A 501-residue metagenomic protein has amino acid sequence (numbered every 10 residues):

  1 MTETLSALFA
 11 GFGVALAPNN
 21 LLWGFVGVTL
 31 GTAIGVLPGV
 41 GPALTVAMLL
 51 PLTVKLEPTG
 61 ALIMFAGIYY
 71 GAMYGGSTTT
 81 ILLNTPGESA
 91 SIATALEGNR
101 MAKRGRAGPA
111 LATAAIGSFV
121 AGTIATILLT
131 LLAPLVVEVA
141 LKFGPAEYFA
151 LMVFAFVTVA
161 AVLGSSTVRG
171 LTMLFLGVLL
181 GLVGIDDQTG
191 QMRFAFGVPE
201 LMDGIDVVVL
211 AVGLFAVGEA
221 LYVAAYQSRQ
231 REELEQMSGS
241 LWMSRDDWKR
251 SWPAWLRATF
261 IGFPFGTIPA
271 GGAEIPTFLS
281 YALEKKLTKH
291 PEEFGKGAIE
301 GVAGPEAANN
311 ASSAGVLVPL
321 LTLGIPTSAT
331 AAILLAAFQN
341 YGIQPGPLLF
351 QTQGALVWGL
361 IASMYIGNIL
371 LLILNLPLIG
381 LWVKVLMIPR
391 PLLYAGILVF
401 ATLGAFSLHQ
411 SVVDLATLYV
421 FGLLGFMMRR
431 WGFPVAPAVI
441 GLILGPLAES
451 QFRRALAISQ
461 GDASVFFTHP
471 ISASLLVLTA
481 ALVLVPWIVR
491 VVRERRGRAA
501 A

Functional and structural regions predicted by a protein language model:
M1-A61, P134, L141, F194-A298 (+5 more regions): Helix-loop-helix hairpins and the membrane-proximal interhelical loops of multi-pass alpha-helical transport proteins
V28, T32, M48-P51, F65-M73 (+13 more regions): Transmembrane helix-bundle signature of multi-pass membrane transporters/permeases
V28-P42, G71-N84, V159-G164, T259-P269 (+3 more regions): Transmembrane alpha-helix interface/packing and boundary motifs in multi-pass membrane proteins, characterized by
I34-A43, I81-I92, I124-L128, F265-I275 (+4 more regions): Short helix-coil transition sites and intra-membrane helix breaks within transmembrane domains of multi-pass
P42-L52, F65, T80-R100, L131 (+6 more regions): Re-entrant/interfacial helical elements at transmembrane boundaries that shape and gate the permeation pathway
T59-I63, R100-G117, K289-V302, A329-A332 (+1 more regions): Membrane-interface alpha-helices at helix entry/exit sites of multi-pass transporters
Y69-I81, G87, A298-L323, T327 (+1 more regions): A structural-propensity feature for long, helix-poor, extended segments
A112-S228, N340-R493: Membrane-embedded alpha-helical modules
